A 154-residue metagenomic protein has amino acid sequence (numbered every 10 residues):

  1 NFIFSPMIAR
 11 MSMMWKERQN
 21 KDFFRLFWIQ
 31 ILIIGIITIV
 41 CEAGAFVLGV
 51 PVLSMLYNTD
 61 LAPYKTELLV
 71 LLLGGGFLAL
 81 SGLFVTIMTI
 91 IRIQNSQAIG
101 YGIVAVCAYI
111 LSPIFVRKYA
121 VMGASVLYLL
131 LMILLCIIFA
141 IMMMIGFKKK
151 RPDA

Functional and structural regions predicted by a protein language model:
N1-R18, T89-I90: Helix-loop junctions and terminal segments of transmembrane helices in multi-pass membrane transport/translocation
F2, E42-V47, M55, E67 (+2 more regions): Membrane-embedded alpha-helical segments of multi-pass transporters/permeases
N20-E42: Membrane-water interface segments that mark the loop-to-transmembrane alpha-helix transition
K21, F46-G76: Interfacial segments at transmembrane-helix termini and the short loops linking adjacent helices
I34, L68-L71, G75, Y101-G102 (+1 more regions): Residue-level recognition of transmembrane alpha-helices in multi-pass small-molecule transporters/permeases
G49, N95, G102-C136, I145 (+1 more regions): Membrane-interface helix-loop junctions in multi-pass transport and translocation proteins
L73-G100: Membrane-interface junctions at transmembrane-helix termini in multi-pass inner-membrane proteins
